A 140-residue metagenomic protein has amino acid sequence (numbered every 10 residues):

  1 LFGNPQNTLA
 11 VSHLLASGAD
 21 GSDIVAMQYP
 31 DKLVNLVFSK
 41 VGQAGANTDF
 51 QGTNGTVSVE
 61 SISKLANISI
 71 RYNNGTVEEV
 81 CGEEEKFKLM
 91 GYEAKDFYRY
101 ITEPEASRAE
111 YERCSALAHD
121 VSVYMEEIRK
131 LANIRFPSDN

Functional and structural regions predicted by a protein language model:
L1-A44, D49, H119-D120: Rossmann-like dinucleotide-binding domain that binds NAD(P)(H)
T8, V25, V57, I68-S69: Well-ordered beta-strand positions enriched in small/hydrophobic/aromatic, beta-favoring residues
Y29-L33, N54, N73-G75: Glycine-centered tight beta-turn/hairpin loop motif at sheet-sheet or coil-to-beta transitions
N35-F38, S58-S61, T76-E85: Short amphipathic beta-strand/extended segments with alternating polar/hydrophobic composition
T48-F50, L65-G75: Short polybasic amphipathic segments
D49-S61: Short, surface-exposed secondary-structure junctions/capping segments
E83-K95, R113: Active-site loop of classical SDR/Rossmann-like NAD(P)-dependent oxidoreductases, centered on the catalytic Tyr-X3-Lys
D96-N140: C-terminal helix-rich "cap/oligomerization" subdomain common to oxidoreductases
